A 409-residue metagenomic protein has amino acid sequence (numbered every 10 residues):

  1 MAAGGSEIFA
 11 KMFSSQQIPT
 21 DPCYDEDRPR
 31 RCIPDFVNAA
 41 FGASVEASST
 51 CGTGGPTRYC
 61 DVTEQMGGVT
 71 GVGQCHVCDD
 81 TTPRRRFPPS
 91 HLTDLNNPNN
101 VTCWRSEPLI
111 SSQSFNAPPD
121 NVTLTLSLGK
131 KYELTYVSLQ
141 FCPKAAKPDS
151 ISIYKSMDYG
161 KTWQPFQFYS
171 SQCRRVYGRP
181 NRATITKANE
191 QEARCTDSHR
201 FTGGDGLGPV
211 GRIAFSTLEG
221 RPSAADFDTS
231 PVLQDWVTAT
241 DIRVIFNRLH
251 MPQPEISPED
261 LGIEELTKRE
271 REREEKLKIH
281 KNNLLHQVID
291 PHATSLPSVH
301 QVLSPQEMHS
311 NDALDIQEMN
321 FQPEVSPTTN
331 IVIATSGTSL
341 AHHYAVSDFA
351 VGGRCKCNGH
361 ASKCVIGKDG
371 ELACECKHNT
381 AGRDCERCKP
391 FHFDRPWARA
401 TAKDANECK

Functional and structural regions predicted by a protein language model:
G4-G129, Q172, R182-P222, L285 (+1 more regions): Disordered, acidic Ser/Thr/Pro-rich linker "stalks" and the adjacent N-terminal cap of the next globular domain
V45, N121-C142, I153, T186-E270 (+2 more regions): Hydrophobic/aromatic beta-strand segments within beta-rich folds
K144-S152, A341-Y344: Short coil-to-beta strand junction motifs in C2/discoidin
Q164-F168: Beta-propeller fold detector
D235-R243, H250-P254, D260-L261, R269-E270 (+4 more regions): Intrinsically disordered, low-complexity linkers and tails
R269-P327: Long, low-complexity intrinsically disordered regions of secretory-pathway proteins
